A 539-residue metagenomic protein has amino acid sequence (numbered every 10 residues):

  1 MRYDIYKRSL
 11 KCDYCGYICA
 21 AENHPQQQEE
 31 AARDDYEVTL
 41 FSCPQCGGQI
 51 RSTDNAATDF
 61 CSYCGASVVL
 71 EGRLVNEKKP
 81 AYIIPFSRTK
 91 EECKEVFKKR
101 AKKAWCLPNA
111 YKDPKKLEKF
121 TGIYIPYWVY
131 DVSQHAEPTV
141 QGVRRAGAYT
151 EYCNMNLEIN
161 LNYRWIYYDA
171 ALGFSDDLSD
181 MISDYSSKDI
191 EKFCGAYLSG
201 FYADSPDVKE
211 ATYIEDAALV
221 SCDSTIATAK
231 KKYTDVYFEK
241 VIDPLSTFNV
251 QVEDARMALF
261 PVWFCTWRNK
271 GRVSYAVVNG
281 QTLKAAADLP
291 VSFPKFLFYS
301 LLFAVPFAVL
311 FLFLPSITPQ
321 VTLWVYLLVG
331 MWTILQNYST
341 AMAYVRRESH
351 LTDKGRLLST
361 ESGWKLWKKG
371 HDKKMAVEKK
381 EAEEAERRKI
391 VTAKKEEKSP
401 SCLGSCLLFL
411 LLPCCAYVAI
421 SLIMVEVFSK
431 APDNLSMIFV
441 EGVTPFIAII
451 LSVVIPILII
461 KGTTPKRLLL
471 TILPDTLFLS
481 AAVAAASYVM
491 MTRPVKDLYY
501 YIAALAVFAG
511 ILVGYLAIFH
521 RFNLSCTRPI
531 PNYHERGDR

Functional and structural regions predicted by a protein language model:
M1-Y3, Q27-D34, Q45-S52: Short, intrinsically disordered, charge-biased short linear motifs at domain edges
Y3-D4, A21-E22, S52-T53, L70-E71: Short, non-ligating residues that shape and space the ligands of small metal-coordination modules and catalytic
S9, Y36-L40, N55-T58: Residues immediately within or flanking Cys/His clusters that coordinate Zn2+ in small zinc-binding modules
C12-C15, C43-C46, C61-C64: Short cysteine-rich clusters marking metal-coordination/redox-active sites
Y14-R33, E37: General zinc-binding finger modules coordinated by cysteine/histidine
K78-R268, P294, P306, L314-L327 (+4 more regions): Charged, low-complexity helical/coil segments in non-catalytic cytosolic or luminal regions
L259-P294: Extended, hydrophilic extramembrane loops/domains of integral membrane proteins
E386-R539: Alpha-helical transmembrane segments of integral membrane proteins
